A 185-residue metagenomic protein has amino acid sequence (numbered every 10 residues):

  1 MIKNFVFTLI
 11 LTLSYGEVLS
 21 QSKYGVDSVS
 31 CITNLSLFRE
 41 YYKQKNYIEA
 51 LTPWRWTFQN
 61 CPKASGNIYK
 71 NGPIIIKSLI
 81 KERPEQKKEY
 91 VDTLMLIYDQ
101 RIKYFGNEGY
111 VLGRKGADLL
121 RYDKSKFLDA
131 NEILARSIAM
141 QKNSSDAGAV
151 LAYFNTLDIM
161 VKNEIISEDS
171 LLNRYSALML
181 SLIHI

Functional and structural regions predicted by a protein language model:
N4-S14: Sec-dependent N-terminal signal peptides
L19-K88, D92, Y104-Y110: N-terminal leader/linker segments that initiate helical-solenoid repeat arrays
Y42-W54, Q86-L96, D123-E132, S170-L178: Helix-turn-helix repeat elements of alpha-solenoid scaffolds
G66-N71, G113-R114, D146-Y153: Alpha-solenoid helical repeat scaffolds
S78-P84, G116-S125, D158-I165: Short coil/turn linking the two alpha-helices of tandem helical-hairpin repeats
V111-K124, D129-Q141: Alpha-helical bundle protein-protein interaction modules that mediate dimerization/oligomerization and scaffolding
I183-I185: Conserved small/polar residues in nucleotide/adenosyl-binding loops
